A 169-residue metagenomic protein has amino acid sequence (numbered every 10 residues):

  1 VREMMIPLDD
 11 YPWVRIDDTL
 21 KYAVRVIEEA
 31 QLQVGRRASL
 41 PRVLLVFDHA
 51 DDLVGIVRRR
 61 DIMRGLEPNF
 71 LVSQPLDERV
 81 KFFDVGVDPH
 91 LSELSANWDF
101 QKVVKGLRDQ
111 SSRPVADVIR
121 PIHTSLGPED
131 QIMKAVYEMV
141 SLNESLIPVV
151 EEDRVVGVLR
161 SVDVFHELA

Functional and structural regions predicted by a protein language model:
V1-D10, R59-H123, V136, V140 (+1 more regions): Tandem CBS (Bateman) regulatory domains
Y11-W13, H123-S125, V155: Conserved beta-strand scaffold positions in the cores of enzyme catalytic domains, especially in NTP/NDP-utilizing
V14-P41, M63-N69, S125-N143, V150 (+1 more regions): The conserved cystathionine-beta-synthase
I27, A38-R60, M139-L142, I147-V162: A glycine-centered beta-loop-beta connector
A30-L32, D48, Q101-V104, D109 (+2 more regions): Residue-level detector of functional hotspots within protein domains
